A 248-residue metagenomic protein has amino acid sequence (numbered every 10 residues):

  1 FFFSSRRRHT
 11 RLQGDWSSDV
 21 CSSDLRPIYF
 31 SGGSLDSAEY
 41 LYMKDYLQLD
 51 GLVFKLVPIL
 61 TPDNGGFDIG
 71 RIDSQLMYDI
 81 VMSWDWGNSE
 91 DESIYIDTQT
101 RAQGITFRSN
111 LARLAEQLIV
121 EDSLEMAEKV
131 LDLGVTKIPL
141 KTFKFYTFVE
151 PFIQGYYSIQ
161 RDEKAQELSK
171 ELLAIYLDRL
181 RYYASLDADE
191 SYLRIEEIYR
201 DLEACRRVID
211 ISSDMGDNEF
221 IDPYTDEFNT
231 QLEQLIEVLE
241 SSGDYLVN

Functional and structural regions predicted by a protein language model:
S4-R7, S17-N248: ER/secretory pathway lumenal C-terminal domains and tails of membrane proteins involved in glycoprotein biogenesis
T10: Carbohydrate-recognition loop of C-type lectin domains
